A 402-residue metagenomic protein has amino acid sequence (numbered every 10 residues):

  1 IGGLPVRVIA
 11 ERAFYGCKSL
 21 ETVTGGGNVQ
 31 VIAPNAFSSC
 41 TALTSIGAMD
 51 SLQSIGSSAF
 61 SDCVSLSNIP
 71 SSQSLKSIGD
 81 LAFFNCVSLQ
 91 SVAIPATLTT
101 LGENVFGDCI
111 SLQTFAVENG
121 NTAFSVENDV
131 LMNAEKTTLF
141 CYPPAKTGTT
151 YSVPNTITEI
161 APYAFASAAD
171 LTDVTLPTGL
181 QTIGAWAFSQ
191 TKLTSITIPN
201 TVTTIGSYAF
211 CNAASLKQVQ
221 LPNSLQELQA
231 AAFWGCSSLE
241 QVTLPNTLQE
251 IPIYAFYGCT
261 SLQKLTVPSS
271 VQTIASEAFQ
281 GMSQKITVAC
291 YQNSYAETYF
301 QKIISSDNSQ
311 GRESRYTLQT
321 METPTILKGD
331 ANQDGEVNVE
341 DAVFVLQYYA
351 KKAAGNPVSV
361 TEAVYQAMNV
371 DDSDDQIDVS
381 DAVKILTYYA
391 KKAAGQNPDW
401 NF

Functional and structural regions predicted by a protein language model:
I1-V8, C17-V31, C40-S54, C63-S77 (+9 more regions): Structural signature of tandem-repeat unit edges
A10-A13, A33-S38, G56-S61, G79-A82 (+10 more regions): Consensus positions within tandem repeat domains that build extended binding/scaffold surfaces
T114-V117, A123-S125, N308, A353-P357 (+1 more regions): Proline-centered turn/helix-capping motifs that create local helix->coil transitions or kinks
L131, F279-G281, Q301-I303: A structural signal for leucine-rich repeat
S276, E297-T298: Alpha-helical elements of the RecA-like P-loop NTPase motor core of helicases
Q301-I303, D307-T325, G395-F402: A recurrent domain-boundary module in secreted/ectodomain proteins
T323-F402: Cellulosome-associated attachment modules in secreted, modular CAZymes
